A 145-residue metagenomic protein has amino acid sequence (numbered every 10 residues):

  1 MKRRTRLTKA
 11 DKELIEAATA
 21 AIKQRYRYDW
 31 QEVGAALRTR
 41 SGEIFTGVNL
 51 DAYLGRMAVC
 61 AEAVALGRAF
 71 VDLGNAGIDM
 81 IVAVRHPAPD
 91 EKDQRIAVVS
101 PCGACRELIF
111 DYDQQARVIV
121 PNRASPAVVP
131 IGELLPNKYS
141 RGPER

Functional and structural regions predicted by a protein language model:
M1-Y28, G67, L73-R145: C-terminal binding/interaction regions
E32-R40: Short beta-strand scaffold segments in enzyme catalytic cores
R40-S41, R123: Short loop segments at secondary-structure junctions
G47-L50, K92: Short acidic, glycine/proline-rich loop/turn micro-motifs
N49-A63: Compact, glycine-rich, soluble single-domain proteins
